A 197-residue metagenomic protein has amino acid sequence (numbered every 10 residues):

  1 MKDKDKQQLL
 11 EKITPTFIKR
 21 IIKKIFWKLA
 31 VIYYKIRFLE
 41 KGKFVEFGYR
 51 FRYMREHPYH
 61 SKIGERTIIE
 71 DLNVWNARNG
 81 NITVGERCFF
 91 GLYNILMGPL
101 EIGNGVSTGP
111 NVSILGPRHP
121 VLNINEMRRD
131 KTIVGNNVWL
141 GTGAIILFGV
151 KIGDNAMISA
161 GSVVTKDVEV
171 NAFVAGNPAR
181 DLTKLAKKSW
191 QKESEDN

Functional and structural regions predicted by a protein language model:
M1-L115, G135-N136, I146, V170 (+2 more regions): Domain-scale signature associated with acetyltransferase and cell-envelope carbohydrate enzymes
V121-N125, E193: Flexible, solvent-exposed loop segments that connect beta-strands
I124-G135: Glycine-rich NAD(P)-binding loop of Rossmann-like domains
G143-M157, S162-K166: Beta-rich strand-turn-strand
